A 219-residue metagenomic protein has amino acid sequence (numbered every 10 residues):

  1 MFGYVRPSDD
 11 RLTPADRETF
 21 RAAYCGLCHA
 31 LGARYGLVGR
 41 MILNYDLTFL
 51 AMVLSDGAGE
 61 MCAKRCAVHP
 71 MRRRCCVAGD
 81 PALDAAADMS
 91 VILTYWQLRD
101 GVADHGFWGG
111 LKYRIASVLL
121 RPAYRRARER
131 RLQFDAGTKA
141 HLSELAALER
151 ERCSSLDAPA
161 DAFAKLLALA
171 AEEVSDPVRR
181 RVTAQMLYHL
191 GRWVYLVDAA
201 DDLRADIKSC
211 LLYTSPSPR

Functional and structural regions predicted by a protein language model:
M1-G79, L132-E149: Conserved N-terminal diphosphate/IPP-binding helix and adjacent helical/loop segment of trans-prenyltransferase domains
A33-L43, V77-A85, R150-A158, P177-A184: Short, solvent-exposed segments of well-ordered alpha helices
I42-G59, H69-C75, A82-L120, R181-A205: Active-site alpha-helical segments that house and flank conserved acidic catalytic motifs for diphosphate chemistry
W96-F107, R125, E129, E172 (+1 more regions): Alpha-helix capping at helix-to-loop junctions
A116-L142: Long amphipathic alpha-helical segments that form oligomerization/scaffold cores
L156-F163, A199-S209: A glycine-rich, aromatic-flanked flexible loop/lid motif
A160, A164-G191, V197: A mid-sequence, solvent-exposed acidic-amphipathic segment
Y213-R219: Conserved small/polar residues in nucleotide/adenosyl-binding loops
